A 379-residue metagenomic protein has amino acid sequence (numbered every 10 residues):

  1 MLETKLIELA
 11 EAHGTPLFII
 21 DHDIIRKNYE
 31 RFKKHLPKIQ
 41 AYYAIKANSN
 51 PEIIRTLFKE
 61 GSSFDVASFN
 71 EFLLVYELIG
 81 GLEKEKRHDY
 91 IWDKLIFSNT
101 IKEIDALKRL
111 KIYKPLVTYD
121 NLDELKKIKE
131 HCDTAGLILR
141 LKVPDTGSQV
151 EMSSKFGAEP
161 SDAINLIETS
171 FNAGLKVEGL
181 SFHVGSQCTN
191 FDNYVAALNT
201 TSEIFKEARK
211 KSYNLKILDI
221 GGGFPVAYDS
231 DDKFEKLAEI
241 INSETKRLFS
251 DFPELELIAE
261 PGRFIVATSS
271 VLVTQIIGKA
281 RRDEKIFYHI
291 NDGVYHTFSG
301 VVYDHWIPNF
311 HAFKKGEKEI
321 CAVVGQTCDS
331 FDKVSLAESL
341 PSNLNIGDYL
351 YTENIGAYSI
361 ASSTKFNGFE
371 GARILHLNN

Functional and structural regions predicted by a protein language model:
M1-E130, T134, N172, K176 (+5 more regions): A charged N-terminal "starter" segment
T4, I20-K27, N48, E52 (+14 more regions): Conserved active-site and cofactor/substrate-binding residues in soluble primary-metabolism enzymes
I24, A47-S49, N70, I101-E103 (+7 more regions): Active-site-proximal loop/turn and secondary-structure-junction residues that shape catalytic pockets, frequently
I25, K46, S68, L110 (+7 more regions): Conserved, mostly hydrophobic/aromatic
Y42-A44, D65-A67, I96-T100, T118-D120 (+4 more regions): A cross-family glycoside hydrolase active-site/sugar-binding cleft signature
L116, G136, I217, E256 (+1 more regions): Hydrophobic "anchor" residues on beta-strands that sit immediately upstream of conserved functional sites
V143-G278, L340, N367: Active-site loop/helix belt of alpha/beta enzymes
I240, E256-N379: Charged (often Lys/Glu-rich) extended helix/loop segments that serve as interaction or gating elements
